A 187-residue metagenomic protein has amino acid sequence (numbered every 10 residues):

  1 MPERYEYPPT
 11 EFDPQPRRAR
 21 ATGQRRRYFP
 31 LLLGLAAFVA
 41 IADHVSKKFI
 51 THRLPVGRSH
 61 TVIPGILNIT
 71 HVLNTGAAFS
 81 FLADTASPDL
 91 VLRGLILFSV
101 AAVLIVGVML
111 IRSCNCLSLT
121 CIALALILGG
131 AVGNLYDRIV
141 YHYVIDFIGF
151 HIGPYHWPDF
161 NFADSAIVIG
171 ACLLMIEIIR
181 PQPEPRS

Functional and structural regions predicted by a protein language model:
M1-S187: Alpha-helical transmembrane bundles and membrane-interface segments of multipass inner-membrane proteins
